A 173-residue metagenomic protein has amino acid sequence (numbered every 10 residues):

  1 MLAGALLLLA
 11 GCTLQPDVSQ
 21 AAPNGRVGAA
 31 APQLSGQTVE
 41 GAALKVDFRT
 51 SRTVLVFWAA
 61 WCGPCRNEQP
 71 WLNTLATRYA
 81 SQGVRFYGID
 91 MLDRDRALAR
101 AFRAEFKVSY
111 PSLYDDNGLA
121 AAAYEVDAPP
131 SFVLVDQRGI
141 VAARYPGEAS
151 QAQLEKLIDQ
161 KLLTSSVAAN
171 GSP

Functional and structural regions predicted by a protein language model:
M1-Q33, Q37, E155-L157, S166-P173: N-terminal targeting signals for export/organelle localization
P32, T53, P129-P130: Short loop/turn microsegments at loop-to-beta-strand junctions
V39-E40, Q137: Short, ordered coil/turn segments that flank beta-strands lining enzyme active or ligand-binding pockets
L44-R66, L72: Short active-site neighborhood of thiol/selenol oxidoreductases, capturing the structured segment around
V54-L55, F86, F132: Hydrophobic beta-strand anchors of alpha/beta hydrolase catalytic cores
R66-F106, D116-A122: Structural microenvironment flanking redox-active thiols in thiol-disulfide oxidoreductases
A101-S109, D116-N170: Thiol/disulfide oxidoreductase modules built on the thioredoxin-like
